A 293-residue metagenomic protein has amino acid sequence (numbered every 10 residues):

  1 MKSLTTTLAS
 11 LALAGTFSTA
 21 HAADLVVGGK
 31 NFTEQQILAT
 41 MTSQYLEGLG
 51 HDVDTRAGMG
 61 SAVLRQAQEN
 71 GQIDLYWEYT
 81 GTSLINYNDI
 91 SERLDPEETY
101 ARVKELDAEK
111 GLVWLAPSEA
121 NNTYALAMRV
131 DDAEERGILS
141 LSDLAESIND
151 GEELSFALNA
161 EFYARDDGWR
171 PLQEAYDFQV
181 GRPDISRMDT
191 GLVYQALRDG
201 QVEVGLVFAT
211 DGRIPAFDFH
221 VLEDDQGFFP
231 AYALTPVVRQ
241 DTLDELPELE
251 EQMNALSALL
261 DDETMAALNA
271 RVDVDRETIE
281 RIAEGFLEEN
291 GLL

Functional and structural regions predicted by a protein language model:
S18-A22: Sec/Tat signal peptide C-region and signal peptidase I cleavage site
D24-T42, M59-S61, E161-A164: Extracytoplasmic "Venus flytrap"
T33-D52, Q68, D166, R170-E174: Short, polar/charged alpha-helical segment
E34, Y163-F178, E248-L293: An extracytoplasmic/periplasmic, membrane-proximal ligand-sensing/linker region
A57-S61, G71-S83, T99, T190 (+3 more regions): Beta->alpha turn/N-cap motifs
Y87-L115, Q201, R213-G227: Ligand-binding "clamshell"
T99-S155, Q240, A258-D262: A conserved helix-loop-strand patch within extracytoplasmic ligand-binding domains of the periplasmic binding
G151-D224: Ligand-binding pocket segment of bilobal, Venus flytrap-like solute-binding proteins
